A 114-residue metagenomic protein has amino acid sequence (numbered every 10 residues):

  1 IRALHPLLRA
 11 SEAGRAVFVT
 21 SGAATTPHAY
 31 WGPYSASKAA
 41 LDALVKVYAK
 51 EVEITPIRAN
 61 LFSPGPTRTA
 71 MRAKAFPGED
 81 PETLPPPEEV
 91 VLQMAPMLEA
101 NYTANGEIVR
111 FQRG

Functional and structural regions predicted by a protein language model:
I1, S37: Active-site helix of classical SDR
A3-E12: A short helix-coil junction within the Rossmann-fold of NAD(P)-dependent oxidoreductases
P6, K50-E51: Alpha-helical segment proximal to the catalytic Tyr-Lys
S11-E12, A29-Y30, I54-I57: Short coil/turn segments at alpha/beta junctions that flank glycine-rich nucleotide-binding fingerprints
S21: Residue(s) in the substrate-gating loop at a strand-loop-helix junction that position the organic substrate next
P27-S35, V47: Active-site loop-to-helix junction immediately N-terminal to the catalytic Tyr of the SDR YXXXK motif in Rossmann-fold
I57, L61-F62, T69, G78-G114: C-terminal helical subdomain
